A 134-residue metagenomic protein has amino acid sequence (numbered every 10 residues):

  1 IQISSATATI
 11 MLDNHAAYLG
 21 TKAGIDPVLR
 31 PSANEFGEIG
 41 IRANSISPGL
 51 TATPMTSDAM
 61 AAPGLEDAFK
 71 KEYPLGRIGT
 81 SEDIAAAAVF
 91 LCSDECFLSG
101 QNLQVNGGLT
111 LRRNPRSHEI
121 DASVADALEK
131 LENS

Functional and structural regions predicted by a protein language model:
S5: Residue(s) in the substrate-gating loop at a strand-loop-helix junction that position the organic substrate next
T9, P48-D58, L111: Short, flexible catalytic-loop segment of classical short-chain dehydrogenase/reductase
Y18, D26: Catalytic tyrosine of NAD(P)H-dependent dehydrogenase/reductases that use a Tyr as the general acid/base
T21, L29: Active-site helix of classical SDR
N34-E38: Alpha-helical segment proximal to the catalytic Tyr-Lys
R42-A52, C92, Q104-N106: Conserved SDR Rossmann-fold cofactor-binding beta-strand/turn motif
P63-D83, L128-L131: Catalytic Tyr-x(3-8)-Lys segment
R77-V105, T110: C-terminal substrate-recognition "lid" of short-chain dehydrogenase/reductases
